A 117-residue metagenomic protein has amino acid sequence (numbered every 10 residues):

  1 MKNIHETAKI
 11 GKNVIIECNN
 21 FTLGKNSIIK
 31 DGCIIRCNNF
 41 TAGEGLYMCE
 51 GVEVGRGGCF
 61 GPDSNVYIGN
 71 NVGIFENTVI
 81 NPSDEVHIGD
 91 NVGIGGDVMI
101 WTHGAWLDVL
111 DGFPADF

Functional and structural regions predicted by a protein language model:
M1-C18: N-terminal segments that cap or nucleate solenoid repeat domains
V14-F117: Flexible, glycine/small-residue-enriched loop-and-beta-strand segment within the central core of proteins
